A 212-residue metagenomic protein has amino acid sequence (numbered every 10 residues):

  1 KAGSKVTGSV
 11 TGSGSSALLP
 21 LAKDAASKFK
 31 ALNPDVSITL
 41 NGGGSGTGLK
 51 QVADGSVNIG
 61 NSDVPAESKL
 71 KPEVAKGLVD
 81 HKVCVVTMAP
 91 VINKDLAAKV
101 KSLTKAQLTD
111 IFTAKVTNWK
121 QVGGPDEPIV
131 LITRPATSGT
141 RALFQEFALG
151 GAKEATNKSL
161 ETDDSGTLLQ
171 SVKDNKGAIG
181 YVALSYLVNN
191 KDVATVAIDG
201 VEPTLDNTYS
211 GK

Functional and structural regions predicted by a protein language model:
K1-K212: Exported/periplasmic ABC-transporter solute-binding proteins
